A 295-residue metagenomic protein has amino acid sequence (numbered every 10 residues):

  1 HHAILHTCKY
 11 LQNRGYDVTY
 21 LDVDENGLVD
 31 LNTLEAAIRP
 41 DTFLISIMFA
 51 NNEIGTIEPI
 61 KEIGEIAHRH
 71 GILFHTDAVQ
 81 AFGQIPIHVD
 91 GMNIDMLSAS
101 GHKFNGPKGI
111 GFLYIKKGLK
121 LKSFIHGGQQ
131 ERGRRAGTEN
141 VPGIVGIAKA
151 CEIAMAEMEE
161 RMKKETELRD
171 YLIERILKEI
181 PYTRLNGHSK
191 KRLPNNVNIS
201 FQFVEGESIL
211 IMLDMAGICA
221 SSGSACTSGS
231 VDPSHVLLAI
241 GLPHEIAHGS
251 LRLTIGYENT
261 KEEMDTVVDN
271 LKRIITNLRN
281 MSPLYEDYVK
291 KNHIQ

Functional and structural regions predicted by a protein language model:
H1-Q295: Pyridoxal 5′-phosphate
